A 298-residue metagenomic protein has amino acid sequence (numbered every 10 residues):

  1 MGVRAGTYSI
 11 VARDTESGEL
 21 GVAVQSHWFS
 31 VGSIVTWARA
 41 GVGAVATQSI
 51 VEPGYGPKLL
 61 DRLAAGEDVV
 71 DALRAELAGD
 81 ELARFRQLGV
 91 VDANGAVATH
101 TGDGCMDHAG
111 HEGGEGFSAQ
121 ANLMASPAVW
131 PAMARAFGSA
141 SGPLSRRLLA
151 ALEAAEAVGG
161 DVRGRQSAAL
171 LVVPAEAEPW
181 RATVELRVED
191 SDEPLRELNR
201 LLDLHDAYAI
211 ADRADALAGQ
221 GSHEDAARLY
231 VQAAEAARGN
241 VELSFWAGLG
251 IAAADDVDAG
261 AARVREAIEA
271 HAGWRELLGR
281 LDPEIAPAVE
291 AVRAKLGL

Functional and structural regions predicted by a protein language model:
M1-I210, A218-G221: N-terminal nucleophile
Y208, E242, E276-L277: Start-of-helix register in tetratricopeptide repeats
A233, E266-A267: Canonical positions in the second alpha-helix
R238, A272-G273: Short coil turns that delineate tetratricopeptide repeat
L249-A253, W274-L298: TPR/TPR-like alpha-solenoid helical repeat scaffolds
